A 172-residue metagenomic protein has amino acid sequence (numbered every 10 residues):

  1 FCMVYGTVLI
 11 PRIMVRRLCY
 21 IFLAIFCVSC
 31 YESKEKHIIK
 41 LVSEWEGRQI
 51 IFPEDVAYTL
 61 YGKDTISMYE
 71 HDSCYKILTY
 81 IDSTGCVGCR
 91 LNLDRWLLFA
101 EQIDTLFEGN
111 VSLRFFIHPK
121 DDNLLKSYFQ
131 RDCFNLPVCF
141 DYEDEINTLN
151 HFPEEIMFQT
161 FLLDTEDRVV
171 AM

Functional and structural regions predicted by a protein language model:
F1-L41: Bacterial Sec-dependent N-terminal signal peptides
Y31-Y69, R90-L91: N-terminal "domain-start" segment that seeds a small globular fold
V56, D64-T65, S73, S83 (+2 more regions): Coil residues (strongly favoring Ser/Thr
S67-L97: Short active-site neighborhood of thiol/selenol oxidoreductases, capturing the structured segment around
L78-D82, R114-H118, D141: Conserved beta-strand segments of the P-loop GTPase G domain that flank and frequently precede/overlap
G85, L91-R131, N147-T148: Structural microenvironment flanking redox-active thiols in thiol-disulfide oxidoreductases
L124-F158: Short, internal strand/loop/helix patches that form the active-site neighborhood or redox-interaction surface
M157-M172: A short, hydrophobic beta-strand/beta-hairpin element that forms part of a small beta-sheet core
